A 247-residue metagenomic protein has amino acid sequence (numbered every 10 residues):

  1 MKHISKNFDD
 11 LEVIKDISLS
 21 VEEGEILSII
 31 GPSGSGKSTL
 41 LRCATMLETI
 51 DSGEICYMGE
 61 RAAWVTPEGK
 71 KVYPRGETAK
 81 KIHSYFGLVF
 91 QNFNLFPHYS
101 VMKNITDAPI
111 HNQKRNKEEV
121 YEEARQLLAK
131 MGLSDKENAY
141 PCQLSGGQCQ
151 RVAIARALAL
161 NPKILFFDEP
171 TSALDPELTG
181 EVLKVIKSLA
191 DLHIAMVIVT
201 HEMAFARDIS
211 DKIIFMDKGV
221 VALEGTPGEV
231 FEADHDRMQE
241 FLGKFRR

Functional and structural regions predicted by a protein language model:
G53-P67: Conserved ABC transporter NBD signature motif
Y140-L144, Q148: Conserved ABC ATPase signature
A159-K163: A short, proline-enriched helix->beta-strand linker immediately N-terminal to the Walker B motif in ABC-type P-loop
L165-D168: Catalytic Walker B motif of ABC-type/P-loop ATPase nucleotide-binding domains
A206-D208: A short, surface-exposed alpha-helical micro-motif characterized by mixed small hydrophobic and charged/polar residues
E224-G225: ABC ATPase "signature
